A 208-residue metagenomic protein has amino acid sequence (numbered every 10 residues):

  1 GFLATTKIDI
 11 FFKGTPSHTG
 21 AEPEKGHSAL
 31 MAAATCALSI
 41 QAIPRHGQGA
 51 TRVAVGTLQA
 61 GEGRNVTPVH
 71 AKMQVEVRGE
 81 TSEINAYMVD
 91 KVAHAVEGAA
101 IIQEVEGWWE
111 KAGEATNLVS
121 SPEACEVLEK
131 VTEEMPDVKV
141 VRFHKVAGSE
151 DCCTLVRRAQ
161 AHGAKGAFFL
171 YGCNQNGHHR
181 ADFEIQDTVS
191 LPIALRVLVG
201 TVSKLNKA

Functional and structural regions predicted by a protein language model:
G1-V119, V146: Midchain, well-structured core segments that form catalytic/ion-binding scaffolds
D9, R64, D90, L118-V119 (+6 more regions): Mature, folded catalytic cores of secreted/periplasmic enzymes
G14-P16, Q59, R158-A159, C173-Q175: A broadly conserved detector of short glycine/acidic/proline-rich loop/turn motifs that flank catalytic sites and bind
M31, L38-R45, E110, A115-Y171: Active-site-adjacent substrate-binding region of metalloamidase/peptidase-like peptide-processing proteins
A32, I40-A42, K91-H94, F169-A208: His/Asp/Glu-rich mid-to-C-terminal helical/loop segments that flank catalytic regions of hydrolases
T67-V69, Q103, A147-G148, A159-G163 (+1 more regions): A structural signal for short secondary-structure junctions
